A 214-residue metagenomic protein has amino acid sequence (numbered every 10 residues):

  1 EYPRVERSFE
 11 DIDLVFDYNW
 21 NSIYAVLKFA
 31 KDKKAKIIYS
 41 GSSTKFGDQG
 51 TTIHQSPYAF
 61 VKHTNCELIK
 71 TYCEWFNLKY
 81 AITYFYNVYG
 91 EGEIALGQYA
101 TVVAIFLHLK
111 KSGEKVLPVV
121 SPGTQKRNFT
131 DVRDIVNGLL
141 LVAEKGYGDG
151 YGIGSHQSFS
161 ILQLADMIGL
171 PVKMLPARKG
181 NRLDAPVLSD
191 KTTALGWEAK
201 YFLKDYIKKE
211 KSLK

Functional and structural regions predicted by a protein language model:
E1-V88: N-terminal Rossmann-like NAD(P)+-binding domain of SDR-like oxidoreductases, especially those catalyzing
E10, Y18-N21, S56, F60 (+5 more regions): Residue-level signal for the nucleotide or nucleotide-sugar donor/cofactor binding architecture
V26, I69, F106, K191-T193: Structural element of the ATP-grasp superfamily
Q49, E91-I94, L162, K191: Short beta-loop-alpha junction of Rossmann-like oxidoreductase domains
P57-A59, K70-R127, V132-V136, L140-A143 (+1 more regions): NAD(P)-dependent short-chain dehydrogenase/reductase
K111-K214: C-terminal substrate-binding subdomain of Rossmann-fold SDR/epimerase-dehydratase oxidoreductases
